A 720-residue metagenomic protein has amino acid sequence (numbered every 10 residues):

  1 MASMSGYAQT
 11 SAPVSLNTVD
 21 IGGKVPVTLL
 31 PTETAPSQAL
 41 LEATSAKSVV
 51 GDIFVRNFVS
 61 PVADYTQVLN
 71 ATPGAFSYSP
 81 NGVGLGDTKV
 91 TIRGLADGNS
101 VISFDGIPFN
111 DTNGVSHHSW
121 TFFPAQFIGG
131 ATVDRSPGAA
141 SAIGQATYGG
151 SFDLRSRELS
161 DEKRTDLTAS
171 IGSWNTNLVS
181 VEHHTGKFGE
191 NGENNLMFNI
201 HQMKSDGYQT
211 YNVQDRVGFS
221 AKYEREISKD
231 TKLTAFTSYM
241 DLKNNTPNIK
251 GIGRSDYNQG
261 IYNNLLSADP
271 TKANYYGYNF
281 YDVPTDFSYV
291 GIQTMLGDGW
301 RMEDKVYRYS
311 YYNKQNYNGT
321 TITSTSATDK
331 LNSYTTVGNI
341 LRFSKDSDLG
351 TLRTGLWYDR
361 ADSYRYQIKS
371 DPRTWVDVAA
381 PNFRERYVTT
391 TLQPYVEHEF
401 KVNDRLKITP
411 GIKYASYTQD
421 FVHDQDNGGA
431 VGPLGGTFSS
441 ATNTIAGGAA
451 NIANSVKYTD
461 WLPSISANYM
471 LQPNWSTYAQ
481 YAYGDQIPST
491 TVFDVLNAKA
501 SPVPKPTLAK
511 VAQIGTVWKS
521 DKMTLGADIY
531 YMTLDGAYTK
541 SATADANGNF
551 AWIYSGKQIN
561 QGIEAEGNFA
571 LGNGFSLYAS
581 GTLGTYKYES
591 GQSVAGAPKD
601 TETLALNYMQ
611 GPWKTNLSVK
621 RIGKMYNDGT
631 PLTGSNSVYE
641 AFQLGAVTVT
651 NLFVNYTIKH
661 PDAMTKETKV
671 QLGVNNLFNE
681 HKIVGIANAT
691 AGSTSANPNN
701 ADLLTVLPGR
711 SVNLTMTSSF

Functional and structural regions predicted by a protein language model:
V27, F122-T168: A beta-strand signature from Gram-negative outer-membrane beta-barrel systems, especially the internal plug domain
K47, N57, A63-P108: Extracytoplasmic beta-strand/coil segments of soluble accessory domains associated with Gram-negative outer-membrane
V49, K89-P137: Periplasmic plug
R164-D166, S170-N248, F280-M295, D348 (+1 more regions): Transmembrane beta-barrel wall of Gram-negative outer-membrane proteins
K232, V283-N316, T321-A441, N468-M470 (+2 more regions): Face-selective signature of the C-terminal outer-membrane beta-barrel domain
I292-M295, R301-Y317, M470, S476-G484 (+6 more regions): Membrane-embedded beta-barrel scaffold of Gram-negative outer-membrane proteins
D404, Y530-T543, A551-L632, T715-S719: Gram-negative outer-membrane beta-barrel transporters
Y530, D535, K624-D628, Y656-F720: C-terminal beta-signal and adjacent terminal beta-strands/loops of Gram-negative outer-membrane beta-barrel proteins
